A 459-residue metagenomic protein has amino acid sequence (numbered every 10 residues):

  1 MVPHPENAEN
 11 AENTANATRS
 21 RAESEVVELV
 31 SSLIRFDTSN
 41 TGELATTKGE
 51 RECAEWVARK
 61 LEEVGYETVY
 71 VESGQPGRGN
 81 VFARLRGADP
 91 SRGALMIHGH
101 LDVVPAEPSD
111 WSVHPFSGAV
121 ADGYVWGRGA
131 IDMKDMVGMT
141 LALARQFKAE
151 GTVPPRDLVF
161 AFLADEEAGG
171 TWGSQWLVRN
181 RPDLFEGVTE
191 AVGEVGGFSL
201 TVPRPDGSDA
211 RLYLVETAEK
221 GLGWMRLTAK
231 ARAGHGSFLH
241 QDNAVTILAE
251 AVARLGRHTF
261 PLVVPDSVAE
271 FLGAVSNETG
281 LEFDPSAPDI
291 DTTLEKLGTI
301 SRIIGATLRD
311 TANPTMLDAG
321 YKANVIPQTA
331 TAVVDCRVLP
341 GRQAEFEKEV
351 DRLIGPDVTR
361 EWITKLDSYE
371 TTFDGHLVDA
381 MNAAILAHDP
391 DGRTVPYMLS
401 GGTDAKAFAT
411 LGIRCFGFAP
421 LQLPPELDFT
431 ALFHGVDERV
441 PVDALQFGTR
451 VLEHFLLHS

Functional and structural regions predicted by a protein language model:
V2-H4, E12-R128, F147-R156, V334: Acidic/His- and Gly-rich active-site-bordering loop/insert found across diverse amide/peptide-bond hydrolases
V2-P3, N16, G197-A218, L222-F447 (+2 more regions): Metal-dependent amide/peptide-bond hydrolase catalytic core, centered on the "pita-bread" metallohydrolase fold
I34-T38, E62, Y66, A142-A149 (+5 more regions): Sec-exported extracytoplasmic/periplasmic mature domains
V71, P155-L163, E190-V192, D242 (+2 more regions): Beta-strand segments within the central parallel beta-sheet cores of soluble alpha/beta enzyme folds
G79-F82, Y124, G129-A130, G197 (+2 more regions): Cysteine-centered functional microenvironments
A121-D132, T394-V395, V436: Short pre-catalytic strand/loop immediately N-terminal to key active-site residues, enriched for Gly-Thr
Y124-V125, I131-L214: Acidic/histidine-rich catalytic neighborhood of metal-dependent amide-processing enzymes
V137-F147, S174, L248-A251, F408 (+1 more regions): Buried hydrophobic packing segments
